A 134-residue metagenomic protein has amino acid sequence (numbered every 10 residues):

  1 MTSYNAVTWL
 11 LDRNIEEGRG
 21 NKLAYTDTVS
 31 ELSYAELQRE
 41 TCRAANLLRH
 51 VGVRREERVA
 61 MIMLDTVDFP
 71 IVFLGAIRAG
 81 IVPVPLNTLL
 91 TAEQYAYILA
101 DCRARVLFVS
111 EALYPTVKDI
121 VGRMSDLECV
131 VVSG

Functional and structural regions predicted by a protein language model:
M1-Y4, K118-I120: Flexible, low-complexity linker/hinge segments
T2-L23: A short N-terminal helical cap/helix-turn-helix that marks the beginning of AMP-binding/adenylate-forming
N5, E31, F108: Short aromatic/basic micro-patch
W9, R39, R43-N46, P115 (+1 more regions): Generic recognition of well-ordered alpha-helical segments within structured catalytic/regulatory domains
N14, E40-T41, M124: Hydrophobic/aromatic residues within well-ordered alpha-helical segments
N21-T66, P70-L74, T91-A96, A100: Conserved AMP-binding/adenylate-forming core of the ANL superfamily
H50-V51, R78-G134: Structural core segment of the AMP-binding/adenylate-forming
